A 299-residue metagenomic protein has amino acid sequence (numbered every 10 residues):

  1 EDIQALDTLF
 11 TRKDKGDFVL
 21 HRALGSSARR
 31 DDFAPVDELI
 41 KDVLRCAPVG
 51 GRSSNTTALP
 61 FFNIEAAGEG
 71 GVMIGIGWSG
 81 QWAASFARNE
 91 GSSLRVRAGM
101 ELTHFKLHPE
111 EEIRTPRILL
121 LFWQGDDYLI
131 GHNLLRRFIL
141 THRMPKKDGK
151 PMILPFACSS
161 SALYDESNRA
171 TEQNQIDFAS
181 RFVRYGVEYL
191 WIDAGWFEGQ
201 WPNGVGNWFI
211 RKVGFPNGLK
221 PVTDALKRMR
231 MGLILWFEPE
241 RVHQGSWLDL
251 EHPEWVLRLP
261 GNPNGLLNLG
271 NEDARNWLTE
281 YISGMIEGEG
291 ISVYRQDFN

Functional and structural regions predicted by a protein language model:
E1-S92, E101-T103: Polysaccharide-binding surfaces and accessory modules of carbohydrate-active proteins
Q4-D7, R12-K13, A28-R30, P35 (+2 more regions): Acidic/aromatic-lined carbohydrate-recognition and catalytic surfaces of CAZymes acting on diverse glycans
S79, L120, S159-L163, L190 (+3 more regions): Active-site beta-loop-alpha junctions enriched in small/polar residues
F105-Q124: Short Pro-Gly-centered flexible turn/kink motifs
E110, A157, L190, L226 (+2 more regions): Conserved, mostly hydrophobic/aromatic
Y128-Y189, D193, F197-E198: An acidic-aromatic substrate-binding cleft motif
M152-C158, L163-T171, K212, G232-I291: Active-site-adjacent "subsite" loops/lids of carbohydrate-active enzymes
S292-N299: Short acidic/histidine-rich active-site segments
